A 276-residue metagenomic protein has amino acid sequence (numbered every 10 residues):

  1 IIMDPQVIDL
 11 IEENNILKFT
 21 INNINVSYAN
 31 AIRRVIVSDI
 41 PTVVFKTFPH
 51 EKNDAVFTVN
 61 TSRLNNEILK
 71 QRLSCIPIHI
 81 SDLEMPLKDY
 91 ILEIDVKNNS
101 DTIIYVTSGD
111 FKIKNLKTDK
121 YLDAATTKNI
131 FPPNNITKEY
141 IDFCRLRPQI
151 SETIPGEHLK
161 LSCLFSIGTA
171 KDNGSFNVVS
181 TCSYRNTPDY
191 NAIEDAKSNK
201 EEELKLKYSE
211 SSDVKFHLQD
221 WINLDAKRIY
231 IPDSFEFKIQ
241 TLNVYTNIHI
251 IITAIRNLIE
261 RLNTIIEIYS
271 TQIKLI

Functional and structural regions predicted by a protein language model:
I1-I276: Protein-protein interaction/assembly regions in multi-subunit complexes
